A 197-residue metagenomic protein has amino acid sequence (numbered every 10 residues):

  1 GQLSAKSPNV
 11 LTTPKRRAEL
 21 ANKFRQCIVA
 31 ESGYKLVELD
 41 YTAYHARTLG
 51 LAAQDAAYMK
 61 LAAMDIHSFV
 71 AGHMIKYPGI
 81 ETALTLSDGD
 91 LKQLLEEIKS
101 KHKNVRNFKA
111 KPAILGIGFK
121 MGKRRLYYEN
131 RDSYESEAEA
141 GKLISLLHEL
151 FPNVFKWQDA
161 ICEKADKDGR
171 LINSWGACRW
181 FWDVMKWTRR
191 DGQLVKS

Functional and structural regions predicted by a protein language model:
G1-S100, A160-S197: Acidic, glycine-rich two-metal-ion catalytic cores of nucleic acid-processing enzymes
N22, V29, V105, K109-K111: Hydrophobic alpha-helical segments and their boundary regions
A43-R47, S68, N107, K111-P112 (+1 more regions): Non-catalytic, well-ordered alpha-helical scaffold segments
K103-K109, G116-K164: Extended, well-ordered alpha-helical scaffold/bundle regions in very large, multi-domain proteins
A110, I114-G116, R170, K186: N-terminal hydrophobic or amphipathic segments with adjacent small-residue motifs that include Sec signal peptides
